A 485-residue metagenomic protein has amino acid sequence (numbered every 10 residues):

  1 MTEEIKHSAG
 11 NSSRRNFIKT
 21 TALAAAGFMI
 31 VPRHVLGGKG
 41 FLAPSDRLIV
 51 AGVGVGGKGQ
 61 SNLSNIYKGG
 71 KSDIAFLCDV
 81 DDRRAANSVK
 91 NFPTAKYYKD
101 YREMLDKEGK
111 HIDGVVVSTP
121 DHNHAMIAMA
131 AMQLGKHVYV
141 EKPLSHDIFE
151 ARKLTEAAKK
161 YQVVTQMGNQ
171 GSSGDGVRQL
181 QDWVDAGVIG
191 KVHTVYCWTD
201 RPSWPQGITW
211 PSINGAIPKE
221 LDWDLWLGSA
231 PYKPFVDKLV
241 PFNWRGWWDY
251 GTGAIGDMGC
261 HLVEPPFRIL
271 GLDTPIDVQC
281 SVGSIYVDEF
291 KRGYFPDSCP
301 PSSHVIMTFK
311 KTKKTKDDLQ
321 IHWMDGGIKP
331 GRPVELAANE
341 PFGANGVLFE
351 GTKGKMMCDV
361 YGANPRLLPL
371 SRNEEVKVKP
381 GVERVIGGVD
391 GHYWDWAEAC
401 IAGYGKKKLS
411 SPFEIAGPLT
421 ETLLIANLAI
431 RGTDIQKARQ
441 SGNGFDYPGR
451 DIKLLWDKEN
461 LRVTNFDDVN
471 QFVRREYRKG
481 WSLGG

Functional and structural regions predicted by a protein language model:
E4-A25: N-terminal secretory signal peptides and thylakoid transit peptides that target proteins across membranes
T21-F92, G171-G174, V184, P266: N-terminal Rossmann-like dinucleotide-binding module
K96-D100: Conserved SAM-binding strand-loop segment of SAM-dependent methyltransferases
E103-K110: Short amphipathic alpha-helix with an adjacent loop that forms part of the alpha/beta core around
V115-V116: N-terminal Rossmann-like NAD(P) cofactor-binding module of classical short-chain dehydrogenase/reductase
P120, A125-S173, G187, D451: Beta-strand-loop-alpha-helix segment that lines the small-molecule cofactor/substrate pocket of alpha/beta enzymes
G176-D222, W226: Rossmann-like NAD(P)H-binding beta-loop-alpha module
K219-P412, P418-E459, V463-V469, E476-G485: Glycine-rich, aromatic-lined ligand/substrate-binding cores of catalytic and carbohydrate-binding domains
